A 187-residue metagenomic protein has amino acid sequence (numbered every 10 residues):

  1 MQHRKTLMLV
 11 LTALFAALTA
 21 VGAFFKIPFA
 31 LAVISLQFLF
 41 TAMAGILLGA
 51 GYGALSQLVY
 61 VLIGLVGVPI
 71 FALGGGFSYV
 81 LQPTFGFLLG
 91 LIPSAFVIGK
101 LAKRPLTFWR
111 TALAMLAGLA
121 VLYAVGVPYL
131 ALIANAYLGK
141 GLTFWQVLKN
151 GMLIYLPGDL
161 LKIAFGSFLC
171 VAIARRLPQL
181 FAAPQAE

Functional and structural regions predicted by a protein language model:
M1-S56, V66: Hydrophobic transmembrane alpha-helices
H3, L7, F29, V33 (+7 more regions): Juxtamembrane/transmembrane-helix boundary motifs in multi-pass membrane proteins
M8-L14, V21, S78-A124: Short helix-perturbing small/polar motifs within transmembrane alpha-helices
L14, L58-L62, F85, A117 (+2 more regions): Hydrophobic residues within alpha-helical transmembrane segments of multi-pass solute transporters/permease subunits
L18, G22, K26, A44 (+12 more regions): Alpha-helical membrane-inserting segments
G22-I34, V59-S94: Interfacial aromatic-anchored transmembrane helix boundaries in multi-pass membrane proteins
F40, G51-Y52, F85, R110 (+1 more regions): Residue-level recognition of membrane-helix boundary sites in multi-pass small-molecule transporters
L106-Q185: Membrane-embedded alpha-helical hairpins and interfacial helices in multi-pass inner-membrane proteins
